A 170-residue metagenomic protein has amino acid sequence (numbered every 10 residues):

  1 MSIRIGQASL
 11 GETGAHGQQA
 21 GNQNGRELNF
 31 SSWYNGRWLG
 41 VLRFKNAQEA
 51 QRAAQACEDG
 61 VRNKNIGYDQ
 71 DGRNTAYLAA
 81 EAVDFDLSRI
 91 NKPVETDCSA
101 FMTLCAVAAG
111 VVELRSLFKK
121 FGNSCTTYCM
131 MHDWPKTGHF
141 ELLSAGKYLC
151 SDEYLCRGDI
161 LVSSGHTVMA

Functional and structural regions predicted by a protein language model:
M1-K120, S164-H166: N-terminal capping segments
R26-N29, T126, M130, L149-S151: Short, solvent-exposed coil/turn linker segments
V112-L142: Short, basic/aromatic beta-hairpin or loop at an interaction surface
F140-E153: Short alpha-helix capping/helix-loop boundary micro-motifs
Y154, V168-A170: Charged interaction patches that mediate protein-protein contacts
L155-D159: Loop/turn positions that initiate beta-strands
I160-V162, M169: Hydrophobic beta-strand signal
